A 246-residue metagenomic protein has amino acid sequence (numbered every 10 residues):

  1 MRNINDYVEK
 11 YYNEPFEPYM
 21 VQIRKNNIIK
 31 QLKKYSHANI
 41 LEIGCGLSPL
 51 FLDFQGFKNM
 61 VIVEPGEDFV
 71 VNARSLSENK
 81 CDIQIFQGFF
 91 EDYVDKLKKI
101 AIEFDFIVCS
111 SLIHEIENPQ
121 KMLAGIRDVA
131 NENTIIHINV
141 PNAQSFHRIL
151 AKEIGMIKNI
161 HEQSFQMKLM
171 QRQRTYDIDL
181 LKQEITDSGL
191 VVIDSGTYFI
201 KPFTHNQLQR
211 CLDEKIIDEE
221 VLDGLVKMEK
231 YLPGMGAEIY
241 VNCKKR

Functional and structural regions predicted by a protein language model:
M1-Y35: Conserved class I S-adenosyl-L-methionine
I4, Q183, D194-R246: A C-terminal cap/extension of S-adenosyl-L-methionine-dependent methyltransferases that defines the acceptor-substrate
P18, S164-L180: Acceptor-substrate binding/catalytic loop of class I
H37-G46: Conserved class I S-adenosyl-L-methionine
C45-Y93: Class I SAM-dependent methyltransferase SAM/SAH-binding core
V108: A conserved beta-strand element that flanks and buttresses the S-adenosyl-L-methionine
Q120-I135: A short glycine-rich, Lys/Arg-flanked "PGG" loop and its adjoining helix->strand segment in the class I
H137-I160: Conserved class I S-adenosyl-L-methionine
